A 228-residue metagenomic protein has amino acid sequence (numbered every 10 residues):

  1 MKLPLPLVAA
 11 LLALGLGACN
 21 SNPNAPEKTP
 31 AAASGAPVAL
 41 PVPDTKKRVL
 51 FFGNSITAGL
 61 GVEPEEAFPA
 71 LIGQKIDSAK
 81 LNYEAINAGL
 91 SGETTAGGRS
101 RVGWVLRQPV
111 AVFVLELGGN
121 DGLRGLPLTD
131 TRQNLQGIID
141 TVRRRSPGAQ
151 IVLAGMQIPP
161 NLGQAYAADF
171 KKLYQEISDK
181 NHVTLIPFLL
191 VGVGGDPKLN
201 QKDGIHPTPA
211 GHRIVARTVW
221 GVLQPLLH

Functional and structural regions predicted by a protein language model:
M1-V8: Bacterial N-terminal signal peptides that target proteins for export
L5, V62, S91, L128 (+1 more regions): A generic secondary-structure micro-motif detector that highlights 1-2 residue hydrophobic/ambivalent hotspots embedded
G15-A18: C-terminal motif of bacterial Sec signal peptides marking the signal peptidase cleavage site
N20-P23: Bacterial signal peptide processing site
E27-S91, R99-P109: Serine-esterase "nucleophile elbow" of acetyl-processing enzymes
A58, L81, A88, E93 (+3 more regions): Active-site loop signature of alpha/beta-hydrolase-fold enzymes
G97-H228: Alpha-helical cap/lid subdomain in secreted, periplasmic, or secretory-pathway luminal O-acyl-processing enzymes
